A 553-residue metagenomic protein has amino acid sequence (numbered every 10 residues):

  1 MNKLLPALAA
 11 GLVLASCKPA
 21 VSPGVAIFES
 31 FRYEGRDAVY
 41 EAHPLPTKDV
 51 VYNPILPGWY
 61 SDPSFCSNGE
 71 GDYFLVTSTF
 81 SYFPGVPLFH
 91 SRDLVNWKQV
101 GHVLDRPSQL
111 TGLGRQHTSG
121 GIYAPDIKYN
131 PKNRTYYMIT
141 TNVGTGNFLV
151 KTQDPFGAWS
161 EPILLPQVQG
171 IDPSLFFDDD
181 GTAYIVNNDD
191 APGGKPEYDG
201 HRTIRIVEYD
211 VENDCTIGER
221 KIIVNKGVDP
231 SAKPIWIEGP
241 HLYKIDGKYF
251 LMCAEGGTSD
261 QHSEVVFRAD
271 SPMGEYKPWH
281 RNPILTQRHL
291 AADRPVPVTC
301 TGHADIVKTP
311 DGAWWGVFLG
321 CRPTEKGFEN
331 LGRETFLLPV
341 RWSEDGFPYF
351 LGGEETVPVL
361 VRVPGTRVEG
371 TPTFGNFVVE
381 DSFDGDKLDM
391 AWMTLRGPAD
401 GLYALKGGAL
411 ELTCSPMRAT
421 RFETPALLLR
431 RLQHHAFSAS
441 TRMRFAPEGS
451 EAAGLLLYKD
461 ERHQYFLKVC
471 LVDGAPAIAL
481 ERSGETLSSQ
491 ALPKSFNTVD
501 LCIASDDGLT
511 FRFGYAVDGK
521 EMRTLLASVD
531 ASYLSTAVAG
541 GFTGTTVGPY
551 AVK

Functional and structural regions predicted by a protein language model:
N2-A7: Sec-dependent signal peptide recognition, specifically the positively charged N-region followed immediately by
A15-S16: C-terminal motif of bacterial Sec signal peptides marking the signal peptidase cleavage site
P19-K553: Carbohydrate-active catalytic/glycan-binding domains of CAZyme proteins, especially the secreted or lumenal ectodomains
